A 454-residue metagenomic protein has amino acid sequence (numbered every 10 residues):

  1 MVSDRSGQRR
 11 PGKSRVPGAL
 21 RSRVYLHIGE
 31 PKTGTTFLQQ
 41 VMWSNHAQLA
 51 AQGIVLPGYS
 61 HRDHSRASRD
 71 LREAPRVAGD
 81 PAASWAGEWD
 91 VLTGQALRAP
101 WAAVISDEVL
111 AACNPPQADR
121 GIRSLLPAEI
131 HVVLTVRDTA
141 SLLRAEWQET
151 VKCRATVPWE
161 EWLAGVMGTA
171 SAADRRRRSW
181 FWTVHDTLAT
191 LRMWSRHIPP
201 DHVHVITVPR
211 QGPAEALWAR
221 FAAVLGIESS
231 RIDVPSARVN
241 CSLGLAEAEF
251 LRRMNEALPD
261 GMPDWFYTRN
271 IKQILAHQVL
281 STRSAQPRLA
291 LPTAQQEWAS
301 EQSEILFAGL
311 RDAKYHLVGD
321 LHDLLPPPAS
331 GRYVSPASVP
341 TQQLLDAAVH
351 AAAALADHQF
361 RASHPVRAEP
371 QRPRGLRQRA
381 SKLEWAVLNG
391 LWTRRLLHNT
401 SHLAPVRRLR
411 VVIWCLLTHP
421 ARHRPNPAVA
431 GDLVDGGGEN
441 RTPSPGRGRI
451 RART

Functional and structural regions predicted by a protein language model:
V2-T454: Anion-recognition interface
